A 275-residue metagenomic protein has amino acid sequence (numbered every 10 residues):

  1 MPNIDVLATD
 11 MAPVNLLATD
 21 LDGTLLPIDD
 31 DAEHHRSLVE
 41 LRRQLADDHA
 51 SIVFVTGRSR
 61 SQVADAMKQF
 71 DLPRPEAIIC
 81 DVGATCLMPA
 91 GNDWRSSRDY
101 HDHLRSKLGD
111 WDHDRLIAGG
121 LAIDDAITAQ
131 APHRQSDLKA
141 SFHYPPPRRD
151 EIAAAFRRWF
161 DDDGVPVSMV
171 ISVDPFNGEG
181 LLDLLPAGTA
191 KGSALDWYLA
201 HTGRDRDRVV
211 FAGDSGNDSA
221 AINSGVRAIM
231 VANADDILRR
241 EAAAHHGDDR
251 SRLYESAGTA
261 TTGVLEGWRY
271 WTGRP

Functional and structural regions predicted by a protein language model:
M1-L21, D29, R43-Q44: Non-catalytic pre-domain segments flanking phosphatase-related domains
L7-A8, A12, L185-A187, G192-P275: Mg2+-dependent phosphoryl-transfer enzymes with acidic/Ser/Thr/Gly-rich catalytic loops
N15-A18, A77, V210: Hydrophobic "anchor" residues on beta-strands that sit immediately upstream of conserved functional sites
R36-A131, N233: Active-site phosphate-binding/coordination module
G119-V210, G216-S224: Conserved acidic, metal-coordinating active-site core of Asp-based, Mg2+-dependent phosphoryl-transfer enzymes
